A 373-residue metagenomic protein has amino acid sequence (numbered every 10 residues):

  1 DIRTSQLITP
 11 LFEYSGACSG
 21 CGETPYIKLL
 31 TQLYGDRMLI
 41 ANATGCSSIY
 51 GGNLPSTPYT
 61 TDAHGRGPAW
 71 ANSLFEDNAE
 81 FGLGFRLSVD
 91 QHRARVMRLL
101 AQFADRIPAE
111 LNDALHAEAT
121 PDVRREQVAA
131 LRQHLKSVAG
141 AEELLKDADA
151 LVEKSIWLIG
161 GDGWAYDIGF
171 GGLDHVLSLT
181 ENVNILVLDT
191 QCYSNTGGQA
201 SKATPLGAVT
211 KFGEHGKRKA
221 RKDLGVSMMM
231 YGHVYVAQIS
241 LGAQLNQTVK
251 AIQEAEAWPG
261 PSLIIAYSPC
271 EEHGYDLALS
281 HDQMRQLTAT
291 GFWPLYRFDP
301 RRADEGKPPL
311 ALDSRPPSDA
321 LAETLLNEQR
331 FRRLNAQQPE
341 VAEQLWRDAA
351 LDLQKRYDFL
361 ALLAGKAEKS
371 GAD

Functional and structural regions predicted by a protein language model:
D1-E142: Iron-sulfur-cluster electron-transfer modules
T4-A17, S73-L87, A94-R106, A150-V152 (+3 more regions): Conserved thiamine diphosphate
T24, L29, L33, R37 (+11 more regions): Generic, well-ordered alpha-helical scaffold segments in large soluble proteins
T31-Q32, L145-V152: A short acidic-Thr-Gly-centered motif at the start of a beta-strand
C46-S48, L54-S56, H64, F75-E80 (+6 more regions): Short, glycine-/Ser/Thr-/acidic-enriched flexible segments
A63-A117, Y267-D373: Flexible, low-complexity linker and terminal segments
V138, A150-L158, D167-V183, L188-R315: Glycine-rich ThDP/TPP pyrophosphate-binding loop and its adjacent helix/strand module within ThDP-dependent enzymes
